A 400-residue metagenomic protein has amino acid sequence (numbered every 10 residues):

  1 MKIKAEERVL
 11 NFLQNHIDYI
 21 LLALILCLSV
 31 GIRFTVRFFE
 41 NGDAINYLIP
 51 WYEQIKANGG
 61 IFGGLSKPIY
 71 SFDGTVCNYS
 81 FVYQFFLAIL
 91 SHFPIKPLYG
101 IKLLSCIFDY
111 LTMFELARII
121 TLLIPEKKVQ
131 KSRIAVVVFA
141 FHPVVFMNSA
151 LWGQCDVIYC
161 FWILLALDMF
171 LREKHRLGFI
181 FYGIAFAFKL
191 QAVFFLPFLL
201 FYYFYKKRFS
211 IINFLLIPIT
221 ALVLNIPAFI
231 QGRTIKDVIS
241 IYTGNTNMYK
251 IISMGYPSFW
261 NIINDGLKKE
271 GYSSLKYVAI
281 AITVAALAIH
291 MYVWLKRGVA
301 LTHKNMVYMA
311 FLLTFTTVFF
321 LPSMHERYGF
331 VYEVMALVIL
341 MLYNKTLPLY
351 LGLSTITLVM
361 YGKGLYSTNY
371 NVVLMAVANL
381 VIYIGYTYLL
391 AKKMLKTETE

Functional and structural regions predicted by a protein language model:
M1-T35, I107, T121-L122, S132-I134 (+2 more regions): Start-transfer (signal-anchor) and selected internal transmembrane alpha helices of multi-pass inner/ER membrane
K2-I3, R8, F194-I219, I230-Q231 (+1 more regions): Perimembrane helix-loop-helix junctions
K2-I3, T35-N41, V238-P257, Y292 (+2 more regions): Transmembrane helical bundles and short interhelical boundary loops of multi-pass, membrane-embedded
L13, I17-I20, M113, L122 (+1 more regions): Aromatic/glycine/proline-enriched transmembrane-helix motif characteristic of membrane-embedded glycan-assembly enzymes
Q14-P50, G59, C106-D109, F141 (+2 more regions): Transmembrane signal-anchor helices characteristic of membrane glycosylation enzymes that use polyprenol
Y47-N78, V82, H92, G232-Y242: Extracytosolic helix-loop segments that constitute the early lumenal/periplasmic catalytic or substrate-binding loops
F81, F85, I95-F114, E270-A281: Loop-to-helix entry region of an early transmembrane alpha helix in multi-pass inner-membrane enzymes
E115, I158-H175, M335-A336: Specific aromatic-rich, kink-prone transmembrane helix
